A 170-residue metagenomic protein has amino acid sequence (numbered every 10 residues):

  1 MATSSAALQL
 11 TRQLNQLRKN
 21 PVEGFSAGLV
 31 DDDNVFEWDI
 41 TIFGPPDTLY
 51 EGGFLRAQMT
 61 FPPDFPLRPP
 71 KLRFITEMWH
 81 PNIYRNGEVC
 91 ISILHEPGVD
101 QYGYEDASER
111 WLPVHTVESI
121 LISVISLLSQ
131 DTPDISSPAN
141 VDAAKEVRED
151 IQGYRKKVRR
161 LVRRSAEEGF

Functional and structural regions predicted by a protein language model:
A2-L10, L17-N20, K71-F170: Domain-scale recognition of soluble eukaryotic interaction modules
R18-L55, P63-P66: N-terminal onset of structured domains
E37-I42, G52-M59, S92, S119-I122 (+1 more regions): Conserved, well-structured core segments
G44-P46, F61-P63, H95-P97, L128: Beta-strand elements of well-folded, non-transmembrane domains
T60-P69, V124: Proline-anchored loop/turn motifs at beta-strand termini and strand-loop-strand connectors
